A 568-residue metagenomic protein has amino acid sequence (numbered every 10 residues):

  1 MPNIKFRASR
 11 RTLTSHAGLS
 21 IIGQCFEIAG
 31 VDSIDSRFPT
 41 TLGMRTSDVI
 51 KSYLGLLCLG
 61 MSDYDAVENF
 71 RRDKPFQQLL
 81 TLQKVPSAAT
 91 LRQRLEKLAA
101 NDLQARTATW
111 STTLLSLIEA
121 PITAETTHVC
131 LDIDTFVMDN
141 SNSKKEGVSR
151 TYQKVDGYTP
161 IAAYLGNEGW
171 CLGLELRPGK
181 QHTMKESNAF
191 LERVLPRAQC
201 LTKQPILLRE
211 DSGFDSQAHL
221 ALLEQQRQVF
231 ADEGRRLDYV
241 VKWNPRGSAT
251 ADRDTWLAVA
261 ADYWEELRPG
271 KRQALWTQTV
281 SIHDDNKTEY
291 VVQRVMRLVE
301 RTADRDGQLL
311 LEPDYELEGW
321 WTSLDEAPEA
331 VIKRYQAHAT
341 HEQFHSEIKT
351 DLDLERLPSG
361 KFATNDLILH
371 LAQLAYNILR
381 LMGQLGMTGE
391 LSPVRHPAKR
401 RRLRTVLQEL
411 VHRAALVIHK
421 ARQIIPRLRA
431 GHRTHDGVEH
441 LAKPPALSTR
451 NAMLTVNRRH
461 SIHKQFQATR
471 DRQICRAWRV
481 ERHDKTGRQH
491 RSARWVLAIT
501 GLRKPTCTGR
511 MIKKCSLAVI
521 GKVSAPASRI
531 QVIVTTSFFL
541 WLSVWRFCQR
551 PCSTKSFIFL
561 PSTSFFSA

Functional and structural regions predicted by a protein language model:
M1-D156, A162-H182, S187-L201, V229 (+1 more regions): Dynamic "connector" segments at or just before major functional cores
P2-I4, A8-R11, D232-T350, H440-N451 (+1 more regions): An anionic, glycine-rich sequence signature occurring as long contiguous blocks
S52-Y53, V67, V85-S87, L91 (+8 more regions): Short, conserved catalytic/metal-binding motifs centered on acidic residues
Y64, A89, Q467, Q473 (+4 more regions): Charged/polar low-complexity intrinsically disordered segments
V67, P328-L367, L371, A375-M382: Short amphipathic alpha-helical "interface-anchor" segments enriched in bulky aromatics
Q181-S248: Domain-level cores of phosphate- or acyl-group-handling catalytic modules
I378-V411: Conserved nucleotidyltransferase catalytic core and NTase-mimicking acidic/glycine-rich helix/loop elements in nucleic
R488-W495, R503-R510, C515-S516, S524 (+3 more regions): Low-acidity, Ser/Thr- and Arg-rich intrinsically disordered low-complexity segments
